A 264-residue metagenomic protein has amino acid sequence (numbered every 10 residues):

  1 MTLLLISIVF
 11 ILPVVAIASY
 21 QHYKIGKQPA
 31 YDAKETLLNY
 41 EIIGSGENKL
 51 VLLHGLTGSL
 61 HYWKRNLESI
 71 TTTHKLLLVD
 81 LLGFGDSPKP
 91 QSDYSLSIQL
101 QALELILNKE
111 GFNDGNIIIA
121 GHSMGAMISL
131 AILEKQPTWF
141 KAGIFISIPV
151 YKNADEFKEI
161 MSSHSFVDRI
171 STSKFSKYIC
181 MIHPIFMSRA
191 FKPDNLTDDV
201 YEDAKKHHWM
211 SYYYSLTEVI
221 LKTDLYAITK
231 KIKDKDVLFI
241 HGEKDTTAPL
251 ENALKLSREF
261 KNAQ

Functional and structural regions predicted by a protein language model:
M1-V51, T71-H74, L107-N108, F112: Alpha/beta-hydrolase fold catalytic core
I42-D86: Conserved HGGG/HGGXW glycine-rich cap/lid loop of the alpha/beta-hydrolase fold
L78-A120: Active-site loop/oxyanion-hole signature of alpha/beta-hydrolase fold enzymes
G121-G125, S129: Gly/Ala-rich beta-loop-alpha elbow adjacent to hydrolase catalytic centers
E134, A142-F175: Flexible "cap/lid" loop of the alpha/beta hydrolase fold
A154-I160, K174-K231: Conserved alpha/beta-hydrolase catalytic His-Asp/Glu region
I232-K233, F239-H241, D245: Short beta-strand/loop motif that positions the catalytic acidic residue of the alpha/beta-hydrolase fold
T246-N252: Conserved alpha/beta-hydrolase "acid-adjacent" motif
